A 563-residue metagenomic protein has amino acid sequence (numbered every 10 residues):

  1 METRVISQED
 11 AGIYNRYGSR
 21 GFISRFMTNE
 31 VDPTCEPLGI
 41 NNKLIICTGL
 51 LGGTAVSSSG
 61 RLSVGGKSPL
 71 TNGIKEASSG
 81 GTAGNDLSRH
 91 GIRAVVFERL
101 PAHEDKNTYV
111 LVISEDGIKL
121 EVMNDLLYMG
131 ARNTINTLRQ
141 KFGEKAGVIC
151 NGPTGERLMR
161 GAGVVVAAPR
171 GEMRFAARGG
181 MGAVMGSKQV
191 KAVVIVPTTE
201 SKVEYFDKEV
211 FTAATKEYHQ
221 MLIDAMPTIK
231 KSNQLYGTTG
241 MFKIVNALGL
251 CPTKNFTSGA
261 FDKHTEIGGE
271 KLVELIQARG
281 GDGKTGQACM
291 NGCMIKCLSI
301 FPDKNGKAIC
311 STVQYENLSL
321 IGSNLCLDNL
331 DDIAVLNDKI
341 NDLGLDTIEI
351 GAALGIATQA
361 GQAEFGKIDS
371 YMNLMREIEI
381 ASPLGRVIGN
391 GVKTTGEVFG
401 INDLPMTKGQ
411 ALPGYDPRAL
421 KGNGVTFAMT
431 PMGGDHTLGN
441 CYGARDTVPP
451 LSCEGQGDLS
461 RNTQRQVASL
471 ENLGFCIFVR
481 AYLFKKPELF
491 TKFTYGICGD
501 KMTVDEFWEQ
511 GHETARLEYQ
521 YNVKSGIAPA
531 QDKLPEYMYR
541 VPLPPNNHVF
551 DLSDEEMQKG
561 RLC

Functional and structural regions predicted by a protein language model:
M1-R178, G182, S187-K202, K208-P227 (+2 more regions): Protein-protein interaction/assembly regions in multi-subunit complexes
A11, R139-I149, P153-G179, A183-C563: Extended C-terminal regions of large enzymes
